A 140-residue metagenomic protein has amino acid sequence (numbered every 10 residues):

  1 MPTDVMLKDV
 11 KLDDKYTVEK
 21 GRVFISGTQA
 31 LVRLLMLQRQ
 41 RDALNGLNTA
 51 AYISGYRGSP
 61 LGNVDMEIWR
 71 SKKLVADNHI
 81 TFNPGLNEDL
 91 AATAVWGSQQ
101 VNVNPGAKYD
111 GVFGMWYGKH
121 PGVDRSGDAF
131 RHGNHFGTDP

Functional and structural regions predicted by a protein language model:
M1-P140: Thiamine diphosphate
